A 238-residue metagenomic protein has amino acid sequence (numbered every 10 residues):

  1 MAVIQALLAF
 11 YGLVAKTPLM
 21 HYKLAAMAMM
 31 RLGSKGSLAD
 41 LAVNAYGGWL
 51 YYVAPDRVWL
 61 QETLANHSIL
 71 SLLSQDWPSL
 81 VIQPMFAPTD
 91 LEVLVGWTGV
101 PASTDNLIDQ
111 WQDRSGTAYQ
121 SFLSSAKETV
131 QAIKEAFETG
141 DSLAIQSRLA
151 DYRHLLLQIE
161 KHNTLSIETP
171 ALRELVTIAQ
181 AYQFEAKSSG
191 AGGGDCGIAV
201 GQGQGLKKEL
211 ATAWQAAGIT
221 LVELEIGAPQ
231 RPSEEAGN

Functional and structural regions predicted by a protein language model:
A2-Y11: Stable alpha-helical structural segments in soluble proteins, enriched in small hydrophobic residues
F10-K16, K23-K35, L41-S188, I198-N238: C-terminal nucleotide
G192-G194: Glycine-rich nucleotide-binding loop
